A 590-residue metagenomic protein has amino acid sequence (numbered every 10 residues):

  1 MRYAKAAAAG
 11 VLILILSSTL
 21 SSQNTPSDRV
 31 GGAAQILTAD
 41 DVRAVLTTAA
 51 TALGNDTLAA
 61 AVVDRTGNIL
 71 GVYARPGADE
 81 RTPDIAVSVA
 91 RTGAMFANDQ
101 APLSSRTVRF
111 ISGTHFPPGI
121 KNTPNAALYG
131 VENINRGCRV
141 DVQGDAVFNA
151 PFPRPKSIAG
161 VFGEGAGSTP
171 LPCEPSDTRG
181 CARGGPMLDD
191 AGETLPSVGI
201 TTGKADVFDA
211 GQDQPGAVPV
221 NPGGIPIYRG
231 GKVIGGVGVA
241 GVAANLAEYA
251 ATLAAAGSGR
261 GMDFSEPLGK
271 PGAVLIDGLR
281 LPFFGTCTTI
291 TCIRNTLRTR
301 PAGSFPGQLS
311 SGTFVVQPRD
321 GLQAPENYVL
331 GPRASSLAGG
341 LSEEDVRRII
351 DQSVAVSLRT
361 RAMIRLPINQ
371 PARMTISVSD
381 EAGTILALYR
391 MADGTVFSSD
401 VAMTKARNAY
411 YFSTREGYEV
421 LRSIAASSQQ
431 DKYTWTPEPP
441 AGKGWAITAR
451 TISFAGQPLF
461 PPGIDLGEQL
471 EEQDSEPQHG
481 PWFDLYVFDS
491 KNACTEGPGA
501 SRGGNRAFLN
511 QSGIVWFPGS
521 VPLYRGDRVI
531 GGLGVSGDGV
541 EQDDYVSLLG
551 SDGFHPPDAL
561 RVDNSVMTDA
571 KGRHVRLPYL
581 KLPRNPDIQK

Functional and structural regions predicted by a protein language model:
M1-A8: Bacterial N-terminal signal peptides that target proteins for export
A8-T19: Bacterial N-terminal signal peptides
Q23-K590: Flexible, solvent-exposed loop/hinge segments and secondary-structure transition points
